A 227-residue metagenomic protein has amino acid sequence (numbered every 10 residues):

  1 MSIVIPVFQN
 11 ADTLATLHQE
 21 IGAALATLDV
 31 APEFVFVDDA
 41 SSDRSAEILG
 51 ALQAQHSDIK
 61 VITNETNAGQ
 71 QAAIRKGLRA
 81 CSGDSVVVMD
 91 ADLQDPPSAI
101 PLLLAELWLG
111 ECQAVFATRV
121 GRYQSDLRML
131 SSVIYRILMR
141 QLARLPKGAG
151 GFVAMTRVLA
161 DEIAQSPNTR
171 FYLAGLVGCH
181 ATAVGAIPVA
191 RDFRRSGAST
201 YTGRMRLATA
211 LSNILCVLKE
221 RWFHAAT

Functional and structural regions predicted by a protein language model:
M1-D126, A164, I187: Structured catalytic core of nucleotide-sugar glycosyltransferases
R79, V153, R170, R204-L207: Residues that recognize and position ribonucleotide moieties
A80, E106, Q141, C179-H180 (+1 more regions): Conserved catalytic core of Hanks-type protein kinase domains
L104, W108-L159, L211-S212: Short, flexible, basic/aromatic active-site loop/helix in glycosyltransferases
G121-Q124, D161-N168, D192-Y201: Glycine-rich "substrate-gating" loop/helix at the edge of Rossmann-like oxidoreductase active sites
L145-G150, A164-G175, R221-A225: Donor nucleotide-sugar recognition loop
Y172-T227: Hydrophobic helical membrane-anchoring modules
